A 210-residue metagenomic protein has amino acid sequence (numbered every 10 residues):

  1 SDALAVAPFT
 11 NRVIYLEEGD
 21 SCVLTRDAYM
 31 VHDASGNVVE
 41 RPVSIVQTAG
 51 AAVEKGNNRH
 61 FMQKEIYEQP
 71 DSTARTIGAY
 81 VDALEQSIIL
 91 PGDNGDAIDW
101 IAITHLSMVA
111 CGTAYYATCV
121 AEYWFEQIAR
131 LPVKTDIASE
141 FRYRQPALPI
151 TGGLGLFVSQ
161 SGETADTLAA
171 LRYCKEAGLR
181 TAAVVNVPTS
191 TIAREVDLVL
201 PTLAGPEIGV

Functional and structural regions predicted by a protein language model:
S1-I101, A114, Q127-A129, Q145-L148: N-terminal segments that mediate ammonia production and transfer in glutamine-dependent amidotransferase systems
I98-V210: Glycine-rich phosphate-binding loops that contact phosphosugars or nucleotide phosphates
